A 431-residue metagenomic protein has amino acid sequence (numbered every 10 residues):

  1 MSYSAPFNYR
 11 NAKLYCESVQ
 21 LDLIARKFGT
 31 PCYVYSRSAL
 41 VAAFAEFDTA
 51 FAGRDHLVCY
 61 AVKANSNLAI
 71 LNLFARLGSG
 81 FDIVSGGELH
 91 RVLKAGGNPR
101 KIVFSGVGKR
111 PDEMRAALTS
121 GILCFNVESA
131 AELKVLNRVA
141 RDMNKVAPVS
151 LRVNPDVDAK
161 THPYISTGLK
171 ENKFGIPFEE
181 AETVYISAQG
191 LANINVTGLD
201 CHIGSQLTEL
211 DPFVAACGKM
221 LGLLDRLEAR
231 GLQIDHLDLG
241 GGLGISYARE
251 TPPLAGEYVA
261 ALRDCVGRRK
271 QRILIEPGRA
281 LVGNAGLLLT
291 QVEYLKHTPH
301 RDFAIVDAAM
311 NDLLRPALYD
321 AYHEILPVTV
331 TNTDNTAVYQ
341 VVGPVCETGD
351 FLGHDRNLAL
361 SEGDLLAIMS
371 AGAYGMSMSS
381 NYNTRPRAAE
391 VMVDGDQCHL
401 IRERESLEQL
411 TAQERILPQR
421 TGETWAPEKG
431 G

Functional and structural regions predicted by a protein language model:
M1-A147, L191-N195, G222-D225, A229 (+1 more regions): A charged N-terminal "starter" segment
S2-Y3, P155-L295, L352, N383-R385 (+1 more regions): Active-site loop/helix belt of alpha/beta enzymes
Q20, S36-A39, A43, F47 (+19 more regions): General structural feature for long, well-ordered alpha-helical segments within catalytic domains of soluble enzymes
L40, K63, S85, A117 (+7 more regions): Conserved, mostly hydrophobic/aromatic
A61-N67, V84-G87, V107-K109, E128-A130 (+8 more regions): Active-site beta-loop-alpha junctions enriched in small/polar residues
I70-L71, K94-A95, M114-T119, L136-V139 (+6 more regions): Short acidic, glycine/serine/threonine-rich loops at helix termini
F81-D82, I102, F125, L199 (+3 more regions): Hydrophobic residues within beta-strands of alpha/beta enzymes
A261, K270-G431: Charged (often Lys/Glu-rich) extended helix/loop segments that serve as interaction or gating elements
